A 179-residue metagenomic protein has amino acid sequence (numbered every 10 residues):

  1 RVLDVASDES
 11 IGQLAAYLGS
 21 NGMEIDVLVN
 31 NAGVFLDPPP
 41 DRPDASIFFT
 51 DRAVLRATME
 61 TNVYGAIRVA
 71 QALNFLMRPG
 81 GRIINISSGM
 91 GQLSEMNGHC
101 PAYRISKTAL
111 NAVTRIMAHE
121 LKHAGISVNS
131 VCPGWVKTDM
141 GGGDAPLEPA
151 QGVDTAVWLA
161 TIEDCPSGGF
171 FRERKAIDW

Functional and structural regions predicted by a protein language model:
V2-A16, R52: The beta1-alpha1 cofactor-binding region of Rossmann-like NAD(H)/NADP(H)-dependent oxidoreductases
A6, V34-F35, G89-G91, V136-K137 (+1 more regions): Conserved sequence/active-site signature of Rossmann-fold short-chain dehydrogenase/reductase
A15, A70, T114, V153-A156: Short-chain dehydrogenase/reductase
I25-V29: Conserved hydrophobic beta-strands of the Rossmann-like cofactor-binding core in SDR/related NAD(P)H-dependent
V34-M59, I67, F75, P79-H123: Catalytic loop of short-chain dehydrogenase/reductase
H123, S130-V131, G142-W179: C-terminal helical subdomain
S127-P133, K137: Conserved SDR Rossmann-fold cofactor-binding beta-strand/turn motif
